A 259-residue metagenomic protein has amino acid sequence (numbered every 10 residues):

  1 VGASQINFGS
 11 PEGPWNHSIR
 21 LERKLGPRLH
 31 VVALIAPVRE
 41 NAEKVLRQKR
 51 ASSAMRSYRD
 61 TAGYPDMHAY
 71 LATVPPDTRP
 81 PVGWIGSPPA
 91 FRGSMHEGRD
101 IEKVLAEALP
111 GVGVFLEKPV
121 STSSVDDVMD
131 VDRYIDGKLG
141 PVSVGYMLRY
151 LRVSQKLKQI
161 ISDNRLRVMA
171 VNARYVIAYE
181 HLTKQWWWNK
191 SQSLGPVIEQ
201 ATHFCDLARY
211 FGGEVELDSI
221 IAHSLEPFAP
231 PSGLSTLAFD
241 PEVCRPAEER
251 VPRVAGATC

Functional and structural regions predicted by a protein language model:
V1-S53: N-terminal Rossmann-like dinucleotide-binding module
R20, K44, K156, D206-F211: Amphipathic alpha-helical segments that form well-ordered structural scaffolds and often line/cohere around active
K24-R28, A108-L109, L207-V215: A structural motif corresponding to the C-terminal end of an alpha-helix and its immediate exit/capping segment
V32, P81, M169: Conserved acidic residues
E40, P89-R92, V120, I177 (+1 more regions): Flexible, active-site-proximal loop/turn residues at the rims of small-molecule/cofactor binding pockets and catalytic
R59-Y134: Beta-loop-alpha module in the N-terminal Rossmann-like domain of NAD(P)-dependent dehydrogenases, especially those
G113-F115, S121-Q185, S191-L194, F204: A contiguous active-site-proximal alpha/beta segment in oxidoreductase catalytic domains
K184-C259: Rossmann-like dinucleotide-binding domain that binds NAD(P)(H)
